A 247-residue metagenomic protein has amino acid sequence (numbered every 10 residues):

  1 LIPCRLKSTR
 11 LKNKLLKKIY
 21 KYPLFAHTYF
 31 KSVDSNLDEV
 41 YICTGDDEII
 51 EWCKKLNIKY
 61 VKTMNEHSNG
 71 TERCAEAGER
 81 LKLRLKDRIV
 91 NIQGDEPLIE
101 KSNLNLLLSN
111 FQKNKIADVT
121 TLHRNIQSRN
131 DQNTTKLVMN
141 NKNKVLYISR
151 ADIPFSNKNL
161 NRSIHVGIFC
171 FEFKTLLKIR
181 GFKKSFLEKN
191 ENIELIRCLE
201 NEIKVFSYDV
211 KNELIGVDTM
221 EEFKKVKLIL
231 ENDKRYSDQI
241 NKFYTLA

Functional and structural regions predicted by a protein language model:
L1-T44: N-terminal glycine-rich phosphate-binding loop and ensuing alpha1 helix
L6, M64-G70, N212-L214: Short, acidic/turn-prone active-site loops that include or flank metal/cofactor- and phosphate-binding residues
R10, K18, L98, C170 (+1 more regions): Short aromatic/basic micro-patch
L37, L85-K86, N114-A117, I203: Short, high-confidence coil segments that cap the C-terminus of an alpha-helix and link into the following beta-strand
Y41, D47-I92, E96-S109: Short phosphate-binding loop-to-helix
T44-G45, I99, F171, D218: A conserved hydrophobic position in a structured secondary element of the catalytic/binding core that shapes
E100-S185: Conserved core of the sugar-phosphate nucleotidyltransferase
L160-A247: Conserved alpha/beta core of the MobA/IspD/sugar-nucleotide pyrophosphorylase nucleotidyltransferase superfamily
